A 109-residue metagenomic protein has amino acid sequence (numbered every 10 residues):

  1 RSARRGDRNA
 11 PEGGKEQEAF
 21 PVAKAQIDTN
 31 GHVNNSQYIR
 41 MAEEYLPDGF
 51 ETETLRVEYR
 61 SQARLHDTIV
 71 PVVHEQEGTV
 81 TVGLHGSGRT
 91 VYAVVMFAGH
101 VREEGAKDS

Functional and structural regions predicted by a protein language model:
R1-A10, R64-L65, H74-S109: HotDog/MaoC-like acyl-thioester-processing domains
R1-F50, D108-S109: Hot-dog-fold acyl-thioester-processing enzymes
G13-Q17, T54, T68-V70, T79: Intrinsic-disorder/low-complexity, polar/charged segments enriched in Ser/Thr/Lys/Arg/Asp/Glu/Gln
A19-P21, E58, V72-H74, G83: Residue-level recognition of well-ordered beta-strand positions that form the cores of beta-sheet-rich folds across
T29, V33-E44, T54-S61, A93-V94 (+1 more regions): General detector of folded, globular domains
L46-V72: A conserved acidic, glycine/proline-rich C-terminal tail/linker
